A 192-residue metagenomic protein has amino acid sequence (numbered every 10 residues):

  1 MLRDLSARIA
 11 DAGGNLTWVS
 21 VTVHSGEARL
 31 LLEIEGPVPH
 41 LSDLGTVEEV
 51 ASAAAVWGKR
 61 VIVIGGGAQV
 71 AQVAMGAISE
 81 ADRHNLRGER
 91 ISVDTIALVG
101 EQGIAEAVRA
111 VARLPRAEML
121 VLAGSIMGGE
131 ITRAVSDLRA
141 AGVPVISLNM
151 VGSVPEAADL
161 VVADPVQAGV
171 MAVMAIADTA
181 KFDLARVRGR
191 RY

Functional and structural regions predicted by a protein language model:
M1-I64, T95-V99: A conserved regulatory-domain signal marking ACT and ACT-like small-molecule sensing domains and adjacent regulatory
V50-A168, A172-D183, V187-R191: Conserved mixed alpha/beta catalytic, RNA-binding, or beta-rich assembly cores of soluble enzyme, regulatory
